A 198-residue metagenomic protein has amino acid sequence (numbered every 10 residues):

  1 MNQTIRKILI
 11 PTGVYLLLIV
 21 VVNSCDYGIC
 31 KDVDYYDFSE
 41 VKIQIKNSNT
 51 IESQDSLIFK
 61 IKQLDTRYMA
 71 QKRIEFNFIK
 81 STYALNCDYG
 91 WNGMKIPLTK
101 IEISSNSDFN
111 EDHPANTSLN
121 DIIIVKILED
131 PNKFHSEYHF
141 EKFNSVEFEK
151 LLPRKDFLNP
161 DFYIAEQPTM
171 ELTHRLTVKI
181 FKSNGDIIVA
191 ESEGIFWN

Functional and structural regions predicted by a protein language model:
M1-Y35: Bacterial Sec-dependent N-terminal signal peptides
C25-N198: Non-catalytic macromolecular-recognition regions in eukaryotic signaling proteins
